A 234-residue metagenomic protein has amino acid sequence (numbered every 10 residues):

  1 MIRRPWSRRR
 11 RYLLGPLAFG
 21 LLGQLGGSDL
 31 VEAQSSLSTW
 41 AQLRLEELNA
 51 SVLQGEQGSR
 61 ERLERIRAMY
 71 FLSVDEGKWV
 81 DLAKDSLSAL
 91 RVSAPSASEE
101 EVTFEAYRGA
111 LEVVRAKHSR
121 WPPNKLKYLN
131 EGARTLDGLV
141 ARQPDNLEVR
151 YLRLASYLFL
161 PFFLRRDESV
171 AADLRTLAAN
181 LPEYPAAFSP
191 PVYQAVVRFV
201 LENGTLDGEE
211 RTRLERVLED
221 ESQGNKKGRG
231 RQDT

Functional and structural regions predicted by a protein language model:
G15-Q24: Bacterial N-terminal signal peptides
S35-L45, L72-S88, N124-A133, R166-D173: Helix-turn-helix repeat elements of alpha-solenoid scaffolds
E56-Q57, E99, P144: Short coil turns that delineate tetratricopeptide repeat
F71-G77, G109, V113-P123, F159-L164 (+1 more regions): Short coil/turn linking the two alpha-helices of tandem helical-hairpin repeats
N180-T234: Terminal, low-structured helical/coil segments at or just beyond the last alpha-helical repeat
